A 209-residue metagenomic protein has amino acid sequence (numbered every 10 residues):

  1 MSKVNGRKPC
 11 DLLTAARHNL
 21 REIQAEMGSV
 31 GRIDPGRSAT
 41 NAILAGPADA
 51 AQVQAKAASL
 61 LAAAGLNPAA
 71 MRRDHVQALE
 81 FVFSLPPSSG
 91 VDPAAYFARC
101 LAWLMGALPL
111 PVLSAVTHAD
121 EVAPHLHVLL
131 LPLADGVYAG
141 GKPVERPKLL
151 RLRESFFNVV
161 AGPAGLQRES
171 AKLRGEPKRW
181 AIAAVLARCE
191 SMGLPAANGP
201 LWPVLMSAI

Functional and structural regions predicted by a protein language model:
M1-I209: N-terminal nicking endonuclease/strand-transfer module with a His-rich metal-binding environment and a catalytic Tyr
